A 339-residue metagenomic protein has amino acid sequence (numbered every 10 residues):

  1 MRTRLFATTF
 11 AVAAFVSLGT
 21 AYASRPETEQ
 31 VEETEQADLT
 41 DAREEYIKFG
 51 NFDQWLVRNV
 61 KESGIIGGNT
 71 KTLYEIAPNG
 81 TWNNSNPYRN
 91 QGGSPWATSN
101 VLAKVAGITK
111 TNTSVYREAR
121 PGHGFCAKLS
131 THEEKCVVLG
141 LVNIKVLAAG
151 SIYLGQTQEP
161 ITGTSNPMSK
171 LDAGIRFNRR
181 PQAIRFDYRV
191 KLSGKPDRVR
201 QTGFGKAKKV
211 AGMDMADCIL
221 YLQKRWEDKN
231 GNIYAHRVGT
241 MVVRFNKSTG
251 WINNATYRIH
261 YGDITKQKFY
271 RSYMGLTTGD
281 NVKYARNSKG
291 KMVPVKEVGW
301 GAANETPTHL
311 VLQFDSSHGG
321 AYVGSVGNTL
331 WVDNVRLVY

Functional and structural regions predicted by a protein language model:
M1-E35, L39: Bacterial Sec-dependent N-terminal signal peptides
R25-R179, R185, R200, A211-R225 (+2 more regions): Aromatic (Trp/Tyr/Phe) and Gly/Pro-enriched flexible surface segments
V190, G194, K206: Extended catalytic cores and adjacent scaffolds of nucleotide/polyanion-binding enzymes
T202-K208: Short, conserved, GDST-rich strand-edge loop motifs in beta-rich repeat architectures
